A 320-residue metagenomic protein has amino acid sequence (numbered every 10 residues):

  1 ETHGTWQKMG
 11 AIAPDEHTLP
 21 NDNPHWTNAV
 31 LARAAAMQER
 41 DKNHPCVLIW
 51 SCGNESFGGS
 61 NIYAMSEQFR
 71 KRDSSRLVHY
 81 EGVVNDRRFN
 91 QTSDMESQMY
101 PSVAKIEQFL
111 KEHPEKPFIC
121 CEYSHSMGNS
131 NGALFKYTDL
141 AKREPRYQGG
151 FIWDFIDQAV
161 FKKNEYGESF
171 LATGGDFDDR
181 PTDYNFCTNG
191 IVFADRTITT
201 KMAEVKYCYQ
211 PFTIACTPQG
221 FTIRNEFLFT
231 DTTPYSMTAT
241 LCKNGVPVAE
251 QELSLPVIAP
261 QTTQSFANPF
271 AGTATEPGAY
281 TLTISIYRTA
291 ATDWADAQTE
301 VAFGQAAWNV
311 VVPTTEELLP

Functional and structural regions predicted by a protein language model:
E1-T222, E226-T233, T238-P247: Extended substrate-binding grooves/exosites of carbohydrate-active enzymes
Q219-F221, M237, Q251, F266-N268 (+1 more regions): Hydrophobic residues positioned within well-ordered beta-strands of beta-sheet architectures
L241-P277, Y287-W294: Intrinsically disordered, low-complexity Pro/Gly/Ser/Thr-rich segments with frequent PxxP/GP/PP motifs and embedded
G272-L319: Terminal connector regions
